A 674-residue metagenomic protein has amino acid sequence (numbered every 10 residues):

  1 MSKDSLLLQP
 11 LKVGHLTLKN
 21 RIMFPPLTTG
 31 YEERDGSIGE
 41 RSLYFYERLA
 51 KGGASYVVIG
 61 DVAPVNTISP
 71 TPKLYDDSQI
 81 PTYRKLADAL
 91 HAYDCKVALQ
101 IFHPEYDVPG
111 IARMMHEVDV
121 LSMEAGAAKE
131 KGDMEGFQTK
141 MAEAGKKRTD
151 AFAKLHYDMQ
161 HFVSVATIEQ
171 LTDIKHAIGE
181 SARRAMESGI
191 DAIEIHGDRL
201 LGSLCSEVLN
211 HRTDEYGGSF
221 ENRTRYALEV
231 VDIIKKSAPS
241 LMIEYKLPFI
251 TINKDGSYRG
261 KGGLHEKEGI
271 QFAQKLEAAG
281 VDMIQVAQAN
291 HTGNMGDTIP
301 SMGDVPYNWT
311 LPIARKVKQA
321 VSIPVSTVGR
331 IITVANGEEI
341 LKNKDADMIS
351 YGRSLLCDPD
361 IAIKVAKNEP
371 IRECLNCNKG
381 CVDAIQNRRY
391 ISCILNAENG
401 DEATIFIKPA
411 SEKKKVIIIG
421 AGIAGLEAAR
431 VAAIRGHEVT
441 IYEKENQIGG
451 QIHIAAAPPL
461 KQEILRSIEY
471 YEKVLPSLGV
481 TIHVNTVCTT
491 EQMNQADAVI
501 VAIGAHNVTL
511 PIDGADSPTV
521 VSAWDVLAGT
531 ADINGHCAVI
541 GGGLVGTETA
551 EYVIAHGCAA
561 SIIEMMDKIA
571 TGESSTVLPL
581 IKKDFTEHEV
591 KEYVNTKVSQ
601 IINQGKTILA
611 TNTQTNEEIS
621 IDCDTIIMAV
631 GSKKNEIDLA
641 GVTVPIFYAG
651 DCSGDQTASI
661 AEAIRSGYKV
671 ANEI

Functional and structural regions predicted by a protein language model:
M1-I419, I423, E427-I434, E438-V439 (+3 more regions): Flavin-dependent oxidoreductase catalytic cores
S2-L11, E40, E398-E402, G479-T486 (+2 more regions): Short gly/ser/thr-rich secondary-structure transition/capping motifs
E33-G36, K261-G262, M302-V305, S326-V328 (+6 more regions): Short, flexible loop segments at the rims of nucleotide/cofactor-binding pockets, characterized by
D94-C95, L241, I323, G557-A559 (+2 more regions): A short helix->loop->beta-strand "cap" motif at the edges of active sites that frequently abuts
V281, I468, G479-T481, V520 (+2 more regions): Short, conserved active-site loop motifs that form the nucleotide-linked donor/cofactor pocket
S411-I441, H483-E491, Q495, A502-I512 (+5 more regions): Rossmann-like dinucleotide/flavin-binding elements
E438-L478, A550-V598, G654-Q656: Rossmann-like dinucleotide-binding cores of NAD(P)H-dependent redox enzymes
